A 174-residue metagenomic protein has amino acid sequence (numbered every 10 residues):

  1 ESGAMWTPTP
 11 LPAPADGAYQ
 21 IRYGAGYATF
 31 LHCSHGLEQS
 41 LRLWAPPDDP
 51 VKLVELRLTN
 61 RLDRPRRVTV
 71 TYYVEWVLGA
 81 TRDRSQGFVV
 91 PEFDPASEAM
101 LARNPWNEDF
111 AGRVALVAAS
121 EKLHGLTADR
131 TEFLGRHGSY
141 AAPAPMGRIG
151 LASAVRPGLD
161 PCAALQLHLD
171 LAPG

Functional and structural regions predicted by a protein language model:
E1-P173: Anionic coordination/interaction segments
